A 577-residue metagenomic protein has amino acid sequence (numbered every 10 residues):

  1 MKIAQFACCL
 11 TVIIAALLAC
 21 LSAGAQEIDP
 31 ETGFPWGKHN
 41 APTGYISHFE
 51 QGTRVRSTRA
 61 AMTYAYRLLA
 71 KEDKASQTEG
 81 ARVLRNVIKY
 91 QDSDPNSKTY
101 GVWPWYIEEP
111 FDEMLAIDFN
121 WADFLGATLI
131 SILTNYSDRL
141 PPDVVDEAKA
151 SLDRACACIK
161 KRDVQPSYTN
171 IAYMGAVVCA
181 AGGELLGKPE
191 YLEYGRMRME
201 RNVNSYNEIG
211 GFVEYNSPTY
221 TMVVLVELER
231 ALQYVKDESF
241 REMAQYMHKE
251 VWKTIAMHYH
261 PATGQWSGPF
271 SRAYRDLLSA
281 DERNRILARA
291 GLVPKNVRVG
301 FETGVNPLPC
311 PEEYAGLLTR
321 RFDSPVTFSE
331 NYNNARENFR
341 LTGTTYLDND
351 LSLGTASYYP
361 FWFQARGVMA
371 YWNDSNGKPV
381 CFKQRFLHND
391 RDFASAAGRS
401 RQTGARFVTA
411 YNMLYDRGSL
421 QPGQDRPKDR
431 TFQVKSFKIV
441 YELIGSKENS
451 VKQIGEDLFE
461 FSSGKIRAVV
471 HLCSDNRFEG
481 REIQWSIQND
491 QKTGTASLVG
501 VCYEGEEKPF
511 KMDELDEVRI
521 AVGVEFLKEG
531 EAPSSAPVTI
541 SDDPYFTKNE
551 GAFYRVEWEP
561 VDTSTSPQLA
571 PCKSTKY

Functional and structural regions predicted by a protein language model:
M1-T11: Bacterial N-terminal signal peptides that target proteins for export
C9-C20: Bacterial N-terminal signal peptides
A23-A25: Boundary at the C-terminal end of the N-terminal hydrophobic targeting segment
P30-A70: N-terminal mature-domain "stem" immediately C-terminal to a signal peptide or N-terminal signal-anchor/transmembrane
T53-V235: Aromatic-lined, polymer-binding surfaces characteristic of secreted/periplasmic polysaccharide-degrading enzymes
E238-G354: Carbohydrate-active enzyme catalytic cores, enriched for enzymes that act on polyanionic acidic polysaccharides
G300-A468, N476: Catalytic and substrate-binding regions of extracellular carbohydrate-active enzymes, especially polysaccharide lyases
A396-Y577: Extended repeat-based interaction scaffolds and adjacent low-complexity, acidic/S/T/P-biased segments that form broad
